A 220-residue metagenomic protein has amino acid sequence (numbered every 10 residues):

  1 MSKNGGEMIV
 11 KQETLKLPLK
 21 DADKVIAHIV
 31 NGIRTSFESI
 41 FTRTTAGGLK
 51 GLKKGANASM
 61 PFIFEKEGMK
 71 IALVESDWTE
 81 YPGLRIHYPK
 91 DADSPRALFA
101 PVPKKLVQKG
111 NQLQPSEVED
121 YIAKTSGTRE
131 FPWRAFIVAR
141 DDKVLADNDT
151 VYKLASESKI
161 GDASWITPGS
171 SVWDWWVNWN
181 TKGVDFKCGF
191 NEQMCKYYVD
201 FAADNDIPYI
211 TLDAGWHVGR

Functional and structural regions predicted by a protein language model:
M1-S158: N-terminal accessory beta-strand-rich subdomains and adjacent acidic, glycine-rich linkers that precede catalytic cores
D162: Conserved catalytic cores of very large enzyme subunits
T167: Phosphate/adenylate-binding glycine loop and adjacent helical scaffold
V172-R220: Aromatic-lined carbohydrate-binding/catalytic grooves of carbohydrate-active enzymes
